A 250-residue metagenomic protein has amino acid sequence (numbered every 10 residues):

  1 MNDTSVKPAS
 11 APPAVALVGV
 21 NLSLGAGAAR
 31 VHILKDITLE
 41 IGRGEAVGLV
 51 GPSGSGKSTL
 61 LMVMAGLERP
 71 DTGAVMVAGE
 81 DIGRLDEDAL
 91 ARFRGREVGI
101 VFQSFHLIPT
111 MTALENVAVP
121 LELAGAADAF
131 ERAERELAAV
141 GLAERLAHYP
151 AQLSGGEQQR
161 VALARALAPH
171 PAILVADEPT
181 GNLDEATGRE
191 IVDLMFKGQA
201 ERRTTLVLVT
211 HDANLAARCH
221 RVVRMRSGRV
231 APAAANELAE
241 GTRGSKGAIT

Functional and structural regions predicted by a protein language model:
M1-S23, P232-T250: ABC-family P-loop ATPase nucleotide-binding domain
P13-R218, V222-S227: ABC family nucleotide-binding domain
